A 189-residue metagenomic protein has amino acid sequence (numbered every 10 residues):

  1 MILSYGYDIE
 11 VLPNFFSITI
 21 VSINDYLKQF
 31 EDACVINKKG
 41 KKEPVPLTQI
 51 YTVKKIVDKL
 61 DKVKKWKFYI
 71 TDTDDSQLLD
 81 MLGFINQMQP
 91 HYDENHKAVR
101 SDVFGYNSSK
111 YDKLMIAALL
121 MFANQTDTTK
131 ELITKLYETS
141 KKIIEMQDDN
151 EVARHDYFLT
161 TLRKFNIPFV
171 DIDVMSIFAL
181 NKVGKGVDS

Functional and structural regions predicted by a protein language model:
I2-V11, D173: Two-metal-ion RNase H-like nuclease active-site motif
V11-P13, S109: A generic beta-sheet turn/junction motif
F16-V21: Short beta-strand scaffold segments in enzyme catalytic cores
I23-Y26: Change "in extracellular beta-sheet-rich domains … of secreted and cell-surface proteins" to "in beta-sheet-rich domains
Q29-D32: Histidine-/acidic-rich catalytic cores in large beta-rich domains
V35, G40-S189: Conserved DEDDh/DEDDy metal-dependent 3′-5′ exonuclease domain
